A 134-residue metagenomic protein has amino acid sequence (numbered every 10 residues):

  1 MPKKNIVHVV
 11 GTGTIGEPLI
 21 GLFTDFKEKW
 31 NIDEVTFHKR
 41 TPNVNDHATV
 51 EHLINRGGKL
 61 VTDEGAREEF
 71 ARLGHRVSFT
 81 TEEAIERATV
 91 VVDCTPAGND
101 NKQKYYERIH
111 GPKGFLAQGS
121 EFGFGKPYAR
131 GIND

Functional and structural regions predicted by a protein language model:
P2-D134: N-terminal Rossmann-like NAD(P) cofactor-binding subdomain of oxidoreductases, focused on the glycine-rich
